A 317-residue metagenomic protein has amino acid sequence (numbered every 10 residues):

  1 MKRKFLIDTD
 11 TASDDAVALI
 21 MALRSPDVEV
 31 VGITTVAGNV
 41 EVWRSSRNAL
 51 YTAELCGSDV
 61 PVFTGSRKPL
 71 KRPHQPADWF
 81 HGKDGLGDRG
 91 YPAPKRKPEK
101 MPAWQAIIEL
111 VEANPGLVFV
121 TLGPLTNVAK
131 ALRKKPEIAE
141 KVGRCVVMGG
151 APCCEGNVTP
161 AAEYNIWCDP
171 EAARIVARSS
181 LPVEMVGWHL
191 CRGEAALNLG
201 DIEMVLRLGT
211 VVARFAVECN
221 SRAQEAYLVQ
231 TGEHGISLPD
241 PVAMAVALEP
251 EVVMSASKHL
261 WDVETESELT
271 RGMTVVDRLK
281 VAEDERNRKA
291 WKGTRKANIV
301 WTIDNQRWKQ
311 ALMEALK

Functional and structural regions predicted by a protein language model:
K2, M21-V30, W167, V186-K317: Conformational coupling and interaction surfaces
K2-R3, S46-A113, V281, T294-I303 (+1 more regions): Metal-dependent C-N hydrolase catalytic cores
K2-Y51, G90-G193: Active-site histidine-anchored catalytic micro-motif
V40-R44, N48, K71, A151-E155 (+1 more regions): Short, mixed-charge aromatic SLiMs
W43-S45, Q75, A196-G200: Short secondary-structure transition/capping segments
E54-S58, R67, E112, R133-E137 (+6 more regions): Generic secondary-structure signature for well-ordered alpha-helical cores
V62, V176, M244: A residue-level signal for conserved active-site and pocket-lining positions in enzyme catalytic cores
Q75-K83, T159-E163, G200-I202: Short, surface-exposed amphipathic charged segments that create phosphate/polyanion-binding patches used for binding
